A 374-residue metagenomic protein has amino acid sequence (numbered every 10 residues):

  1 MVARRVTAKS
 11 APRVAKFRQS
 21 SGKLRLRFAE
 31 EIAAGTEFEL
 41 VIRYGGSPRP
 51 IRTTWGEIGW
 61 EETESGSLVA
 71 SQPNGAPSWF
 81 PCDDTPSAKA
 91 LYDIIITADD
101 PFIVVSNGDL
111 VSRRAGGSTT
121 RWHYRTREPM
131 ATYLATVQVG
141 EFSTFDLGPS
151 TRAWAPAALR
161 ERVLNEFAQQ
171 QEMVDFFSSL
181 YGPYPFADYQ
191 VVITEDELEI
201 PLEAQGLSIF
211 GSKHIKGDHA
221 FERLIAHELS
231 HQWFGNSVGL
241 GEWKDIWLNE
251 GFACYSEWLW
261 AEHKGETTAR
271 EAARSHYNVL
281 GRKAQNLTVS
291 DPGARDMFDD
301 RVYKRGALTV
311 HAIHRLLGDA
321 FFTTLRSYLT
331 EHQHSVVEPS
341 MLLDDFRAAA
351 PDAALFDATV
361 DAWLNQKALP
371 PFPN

Functional and structural regions predicted by a protein language model:
M1-E61: A surface-exposed beta-strand-loop module
R13-A15, R27-I32, W79-D84, D109-R113: Beta-strand-rich interaction surfaces with strong enrichment in secreted/lumenal proteins
A34, E39-D93, G140, T144-G148: Glycine/proline-rich low-complexity spacer/linker segments in large multi-domain proteins
C82-A226, Y255: Hydrophobic helix-coil surface modules that form long, contiguous segments used for peptide/substrate interaction
S87, L207-A272: Zinc-dependent metallopeptidase catalytic helix centered on the HExxH motif and its immediate flanking segment
I94, F177, N249-A261, L342-F346: An active-site-proximal "capping" alpha-helix that borders the catalytic cofactor pocket
W260-G281, A320-L329: Short helix/loop segments within enzyme catalytic domains that coordinate or immediately flank catalytic cofactors
D299-N374: Amphipathic alpha-helical substructures
